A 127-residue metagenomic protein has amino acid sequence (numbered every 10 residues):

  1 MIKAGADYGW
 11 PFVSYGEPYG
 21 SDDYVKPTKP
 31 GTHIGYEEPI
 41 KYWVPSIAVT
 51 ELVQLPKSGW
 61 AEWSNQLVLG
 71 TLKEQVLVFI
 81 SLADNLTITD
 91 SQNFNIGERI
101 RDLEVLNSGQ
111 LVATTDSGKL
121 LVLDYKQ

Functional and structural regions predicted by a protein language model:
M1-T89, K126: Beta-propeller domain segments
L86-N107: Conserved blade-ending motifs and adjacent loop-strand segments that build the rim/top face of beta-propeller domains
D102-Q127: Blade-level signature of beta-propeller repeat domains, shared across WD40, Kelch, NHL, RCC1 and BNR/Asp-box propellers
